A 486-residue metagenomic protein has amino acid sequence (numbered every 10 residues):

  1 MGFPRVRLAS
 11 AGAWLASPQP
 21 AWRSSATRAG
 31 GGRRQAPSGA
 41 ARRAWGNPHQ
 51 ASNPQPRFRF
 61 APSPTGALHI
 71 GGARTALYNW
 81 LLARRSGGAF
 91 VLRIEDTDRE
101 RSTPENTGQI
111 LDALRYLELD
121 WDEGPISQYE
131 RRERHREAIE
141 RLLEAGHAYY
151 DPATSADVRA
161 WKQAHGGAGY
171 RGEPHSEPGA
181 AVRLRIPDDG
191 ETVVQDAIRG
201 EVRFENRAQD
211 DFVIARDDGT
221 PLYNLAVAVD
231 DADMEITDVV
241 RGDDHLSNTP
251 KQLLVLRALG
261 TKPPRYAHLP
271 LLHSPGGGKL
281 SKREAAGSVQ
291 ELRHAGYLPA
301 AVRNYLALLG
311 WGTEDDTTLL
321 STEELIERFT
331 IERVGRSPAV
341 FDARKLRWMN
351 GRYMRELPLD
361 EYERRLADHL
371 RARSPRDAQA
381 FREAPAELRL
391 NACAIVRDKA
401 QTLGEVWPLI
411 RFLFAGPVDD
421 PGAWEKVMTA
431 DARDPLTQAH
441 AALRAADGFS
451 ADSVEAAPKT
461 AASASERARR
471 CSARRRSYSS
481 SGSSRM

Functional and structural regions predicted by a protein language model:
M1-P54: Compositionally biased, low-complexity flexible segments
A13-L15, P20, A36, A51 (+6 more regions): Intrinsic disorder/low-complexity segments enriched in polar/small residues
H49-G167, N248-T261, A301: N-terminal Rossmann-like or analogous alpha/beta NTP/dinucleotide-binding catalytic cores that position adenine
F58-P62, D233, E284: Glycine/charged-rich beta-loop-alpha catalytic/anionic-binding loops adjacent to active sites
W80-L81, D112-L114, N224-A228, R476: Hydrophobic alpha-helical segments in the ANL/AMP-binding
S102-P104, G108, E118, S127 (+3 more regions): Conserved nucleotide- and phosphate/pyrophosphate-binding catalytic cores in adenylate/nucleotidyl-handling enzymes
E144, A164, R183, Y362 (+1 more regions): Structured-RNA-binding interfaces characteristic of tRNA pseudouridine synthases
Y150-H268, H273-L280, S288, T313 (+1 more regions): Active-site cores that bind ATP or allylic diphosphates and position pyrophosphate for catalysis
